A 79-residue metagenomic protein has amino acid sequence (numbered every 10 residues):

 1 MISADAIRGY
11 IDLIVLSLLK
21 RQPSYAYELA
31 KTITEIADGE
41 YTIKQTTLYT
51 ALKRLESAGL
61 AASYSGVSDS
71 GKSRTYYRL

Functional and structural regions predicted by a protein language model:
M1-S3, A62: C-terminal regulatory/oligomerization modules of transcriptional regulators
S3-T47: N-terminal helix-turn-helix DNA-binding core of bacterial DNA-binding proteins
L48-L55: Basic amphipathic alpha-helical segments that dock to polyanions
E56-K72: Beta-hairpin "wing" of winged helix-turn-helix
S73-L79: C-terminal structural segments of small proteins and small subunits
